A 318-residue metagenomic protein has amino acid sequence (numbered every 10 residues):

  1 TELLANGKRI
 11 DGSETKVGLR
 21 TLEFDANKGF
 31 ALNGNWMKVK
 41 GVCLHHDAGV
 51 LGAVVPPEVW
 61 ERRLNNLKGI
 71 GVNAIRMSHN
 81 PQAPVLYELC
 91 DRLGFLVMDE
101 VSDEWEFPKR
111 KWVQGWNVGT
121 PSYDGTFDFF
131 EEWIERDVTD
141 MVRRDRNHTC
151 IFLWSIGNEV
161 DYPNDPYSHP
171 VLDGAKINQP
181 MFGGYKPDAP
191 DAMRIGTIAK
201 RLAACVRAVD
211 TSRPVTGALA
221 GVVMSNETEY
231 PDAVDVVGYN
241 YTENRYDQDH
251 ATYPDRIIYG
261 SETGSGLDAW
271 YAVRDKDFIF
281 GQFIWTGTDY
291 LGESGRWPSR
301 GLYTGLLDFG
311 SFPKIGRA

Functional and structural regions predicted by a protein language model:
E2-P166, K200, V215: Active-site-adjacent substrate/metal-binding segments within catalytic domains of carbohydrate-active enzymes
T149-S155, D161-A318: Substrate-binding clefts and catalytic carboxylate motifs of secreted carbohydrate-active enzymes
